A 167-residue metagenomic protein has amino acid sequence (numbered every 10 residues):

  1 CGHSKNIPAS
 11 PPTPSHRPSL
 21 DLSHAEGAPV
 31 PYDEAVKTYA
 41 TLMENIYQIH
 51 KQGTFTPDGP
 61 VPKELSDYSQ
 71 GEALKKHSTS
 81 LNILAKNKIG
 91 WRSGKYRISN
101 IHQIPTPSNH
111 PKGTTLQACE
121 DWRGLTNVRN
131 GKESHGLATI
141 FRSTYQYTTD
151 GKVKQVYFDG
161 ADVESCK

Functional and structural regions predicted by a protein language model:
G2-S4: Bacterial signal peptide processing site
S10-H16: Extracellular mucin-like PTS domains
R17-S93: Core segments of small alpha/beta cavity-forming domains
A35, D67, A118, Y145-Y147: Hydrophobic side chains in beta-strands
F55, R129-S134: A short acidic/glycine-rich loop-to-helix N-cap element
A85-R129: Surface-exposed, charged secondary-structure patches
G113-T115, E133-K167: Short beta-strand edge/turn micro-motifs at domain boundaries
